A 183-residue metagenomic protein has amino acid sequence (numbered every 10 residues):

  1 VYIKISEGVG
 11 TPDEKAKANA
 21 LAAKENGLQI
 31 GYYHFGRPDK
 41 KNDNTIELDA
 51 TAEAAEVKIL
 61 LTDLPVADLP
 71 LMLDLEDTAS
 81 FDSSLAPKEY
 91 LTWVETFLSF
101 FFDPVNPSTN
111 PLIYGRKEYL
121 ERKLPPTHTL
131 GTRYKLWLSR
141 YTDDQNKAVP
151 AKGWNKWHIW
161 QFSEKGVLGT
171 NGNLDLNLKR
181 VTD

Functional and structural regions predicted by a protein language model:
V1-I3, G31, R133-S139: Short hydrophobic/aromatic-enriched beta-strand-loop microsegments
Y2-D103, S108: Substrate-binding cleft of extracellular glycoside hydrolase catalytic domains
I3, L73-L75, I113, L138 (+1 more regions): Conserved beta-strand positions
H34, G115, R140: Short beta-strand/turn micro-motifs composed of small residues that flank or help shape donor/cofactor-binding pockets
K41-D49, Y119-L130: Glycine-rich, charge-decorated loop segments at or immediately adjacent to ligand/cofactor-binding or catalytic sites
S83-A86, R122-T127, N171: A short secondary-structure junction signal
N106-R122, K135, I159: Aromatic-lined carbohydrate-recognition surfaces of secreted/lumenal glycan-active proteins
T127-D183: Functionally critical loop-and-helix segments that line ligand-binding/catalytic clefts of soluble enzyme domains
